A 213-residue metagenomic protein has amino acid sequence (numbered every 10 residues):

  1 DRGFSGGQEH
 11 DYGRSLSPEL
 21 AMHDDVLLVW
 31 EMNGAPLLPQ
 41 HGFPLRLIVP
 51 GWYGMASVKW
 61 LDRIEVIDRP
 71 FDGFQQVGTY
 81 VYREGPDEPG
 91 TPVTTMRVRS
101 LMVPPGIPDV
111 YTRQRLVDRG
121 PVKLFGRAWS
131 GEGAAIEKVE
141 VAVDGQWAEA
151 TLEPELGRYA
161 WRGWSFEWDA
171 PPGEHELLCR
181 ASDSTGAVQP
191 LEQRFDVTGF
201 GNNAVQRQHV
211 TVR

Functional and structural regions predicted by a protein language model:
D1-R213: Extended, aromatic/histidine-rich regions of cofactor-dependent oxidoreductases associated with respiratory
